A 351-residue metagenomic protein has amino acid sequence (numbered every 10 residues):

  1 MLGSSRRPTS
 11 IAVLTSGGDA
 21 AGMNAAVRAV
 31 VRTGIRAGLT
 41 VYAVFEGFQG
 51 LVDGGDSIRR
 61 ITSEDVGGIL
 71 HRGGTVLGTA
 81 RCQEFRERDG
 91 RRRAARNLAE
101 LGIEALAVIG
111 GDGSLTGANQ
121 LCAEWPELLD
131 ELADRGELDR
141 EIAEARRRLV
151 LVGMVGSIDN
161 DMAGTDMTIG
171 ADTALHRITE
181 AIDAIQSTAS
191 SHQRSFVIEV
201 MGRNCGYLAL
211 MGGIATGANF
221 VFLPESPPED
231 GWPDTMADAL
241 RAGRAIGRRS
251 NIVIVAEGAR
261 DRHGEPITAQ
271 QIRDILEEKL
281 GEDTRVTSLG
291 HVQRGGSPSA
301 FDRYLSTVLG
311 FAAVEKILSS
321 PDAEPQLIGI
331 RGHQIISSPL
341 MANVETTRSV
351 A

Functional and structural regions predicted by a protein language model:
M1-S5, L51-L106, S114-L115, E141 (+2 more regions): Glycine-rich oxoanion-binding loops at beta->alpha junctions
L2-G55: N-terminal phosphate-binding or glycine-rich loops at protein starts, especially the Walker A/P-loop of NTPases
S10-V13, I69-R81, G156-D166, S191-Q193: Gly-rich Lys/Arg/Thr-decorated short loops/hinges at beta-loop-alpha junctions or inter-strand turns that position
S16-D19, V44-G50, R81-C82, G111-G113 (+7 more regions): Short, ordered loop/turn segments at secondary-structure junctions
A20-V30, L51-V52, E87-R92, D112-N119 (+5 more regions): Short glycine/serine/threonine-rich phosphate/pyrophosphate-binding segments that cradle anionic phosphate groups
V41, A105-G110, T116-V150, T168-V286: Accessory alpha-helical/coil subdomains and C-terminal extensions that flank or cap enzyme catalytic cores
T268-A351: C-terminal non-catalytic interaction/assembly regions of soluble proteins
